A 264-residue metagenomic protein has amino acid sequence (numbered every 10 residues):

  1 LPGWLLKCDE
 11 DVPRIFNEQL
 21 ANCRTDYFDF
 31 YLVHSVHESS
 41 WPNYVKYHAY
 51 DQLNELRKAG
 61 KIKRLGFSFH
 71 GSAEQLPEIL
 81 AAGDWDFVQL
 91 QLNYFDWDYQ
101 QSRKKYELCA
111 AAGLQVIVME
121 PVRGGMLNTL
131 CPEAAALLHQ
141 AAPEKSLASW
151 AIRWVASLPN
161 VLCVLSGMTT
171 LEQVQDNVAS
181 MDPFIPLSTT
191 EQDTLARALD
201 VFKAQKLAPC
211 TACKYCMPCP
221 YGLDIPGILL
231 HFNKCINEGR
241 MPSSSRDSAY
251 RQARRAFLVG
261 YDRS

Functional and structural regions predicted by a protein language model:
L1: N-terminal glycine-rich cofactor-binding segment that shapes the pocket for flavin-like pterin cofactors
W4-V122, T129-A136, A142-P143, S157: Glycine/proline-rich, positively charged, aromatic-decorated active-site loop/lid region on the catalytic face
A82, R103-S264: Structured C-terminal cap/extension of enzyme domains
